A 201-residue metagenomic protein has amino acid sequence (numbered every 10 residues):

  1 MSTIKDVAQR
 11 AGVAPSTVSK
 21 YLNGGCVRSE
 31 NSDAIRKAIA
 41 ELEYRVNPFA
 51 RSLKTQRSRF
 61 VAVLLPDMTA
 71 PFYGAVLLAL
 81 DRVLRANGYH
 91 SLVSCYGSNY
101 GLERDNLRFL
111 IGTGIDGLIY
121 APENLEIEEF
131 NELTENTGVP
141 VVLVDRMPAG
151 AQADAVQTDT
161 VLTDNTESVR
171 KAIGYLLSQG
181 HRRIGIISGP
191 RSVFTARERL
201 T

Functional and structural regions predicted by a protein language model:
M1-S2, A40-L78, N87-Y89, G97 (+1 more regions): N-terminal helix-turn-helix/winged-helix DNA-binding helices and compositionally similar short basic alpha-helical
M1-S58: N-terminal helix-turn-helix DNA-binding module of bacterial transcription factors
R10, E41, A79-Y89, R108-G114 (+2 more regions): Bacterial carbohydrate/catabolite-sensing allosteric modules
P15-K20, L53-T69, Y175, R183-P190: Short beta-strand segments enriched in small/hydrophobic residues
L64, S94, A121, V144 (+1 more regions): Short hydrophobic segments within beta-strands
Y73, E103, V169: Aromatic/hydrophobic pocket-lining residues that form the small-molecule binding cavity in soluble enzyme cores
G97-Y100, A121-E126: Short beta->alpha connector loops
